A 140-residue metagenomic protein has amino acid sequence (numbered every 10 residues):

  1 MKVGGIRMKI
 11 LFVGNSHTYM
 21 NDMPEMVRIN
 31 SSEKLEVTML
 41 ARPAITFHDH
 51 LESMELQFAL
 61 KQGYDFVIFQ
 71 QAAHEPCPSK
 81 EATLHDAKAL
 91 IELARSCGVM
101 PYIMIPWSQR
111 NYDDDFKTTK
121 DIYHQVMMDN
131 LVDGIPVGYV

Functional and structural regions predicted by a protein language model:
M1-R7: Short, Lys/Arg-enriched N-terminal segments with co-localized hydrophobic residues within the first ~10-30 amino acids
K9-V13, H17-K88, R110: Conserved SGNH/GDSL esterase-like catalytic core that processes O-acyl groups on lipids and polysaccharides
Q57-V140: Alpha-helical cap/lid subdomain in secreted, periplasmic, or secretory-pathway luminal O-acyl-processing enzymes
